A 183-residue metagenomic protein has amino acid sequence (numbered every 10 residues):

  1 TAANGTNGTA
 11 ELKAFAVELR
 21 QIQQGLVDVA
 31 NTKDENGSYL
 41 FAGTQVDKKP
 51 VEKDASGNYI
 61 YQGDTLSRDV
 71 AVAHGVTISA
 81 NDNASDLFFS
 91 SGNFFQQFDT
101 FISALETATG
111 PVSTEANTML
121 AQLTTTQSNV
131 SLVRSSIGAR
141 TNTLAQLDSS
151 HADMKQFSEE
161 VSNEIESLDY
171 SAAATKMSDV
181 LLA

Functional and structural regions predicted by a protein language model:
T1-D47, S103-A183: Amphipathic alpha-helical polymerization modules
K48-G110: Cysteine-poor, low-complexity segments in flexible/peripheral regions
